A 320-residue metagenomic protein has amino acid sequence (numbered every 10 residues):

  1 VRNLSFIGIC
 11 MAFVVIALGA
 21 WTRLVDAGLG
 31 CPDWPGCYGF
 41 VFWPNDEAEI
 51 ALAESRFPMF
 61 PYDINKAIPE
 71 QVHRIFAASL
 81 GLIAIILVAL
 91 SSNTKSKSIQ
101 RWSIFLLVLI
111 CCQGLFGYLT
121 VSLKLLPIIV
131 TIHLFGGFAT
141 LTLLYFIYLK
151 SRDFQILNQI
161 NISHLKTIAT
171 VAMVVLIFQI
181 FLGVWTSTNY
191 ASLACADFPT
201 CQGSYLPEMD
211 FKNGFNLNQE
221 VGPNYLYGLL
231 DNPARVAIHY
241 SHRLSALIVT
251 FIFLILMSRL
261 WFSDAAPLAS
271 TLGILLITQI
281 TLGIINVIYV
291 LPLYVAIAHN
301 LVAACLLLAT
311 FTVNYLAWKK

Functional and structural regions predicted by a protein language model:
N3-P35, V175-T186: N-terminal signal-anchor transmembrane alpha helix
I7-L18, R101-T120, V171-Q179, L268-I285: Small-polar-interrupted transmembrane alpha-helices in polytopic inner-membrane proteins
T22-D33, C111-L134, T186-D197, R235 (+1 more regions): Interfacial helix-loop-helix junctions of multi-pass membrane proteins
A27-A67, S192-N232: Extracytosolic (periplasmic/ER-lumenal) interhelical loops and adjacent juxtamembrane/interface segments of multi-pass
I68-I83, P127-T140, A237-I255, A296-C305: Membrane-interface loop-to-helix entry segments
L90-I104, I160-S163, M257-L272: Membrane-interface helix-loop-helix junctions at transmembrane boundaries of multi-pass membrane enzymes, predominantly
Q100-F146, K150-I156: Long, hydrophobic, well-ordered secondary-structure blocks that form the structural core and pocket-lining surfaces
F146-I168, L308-K320: A juxtamembrane structural motif centered on a specific transmembrane helix
